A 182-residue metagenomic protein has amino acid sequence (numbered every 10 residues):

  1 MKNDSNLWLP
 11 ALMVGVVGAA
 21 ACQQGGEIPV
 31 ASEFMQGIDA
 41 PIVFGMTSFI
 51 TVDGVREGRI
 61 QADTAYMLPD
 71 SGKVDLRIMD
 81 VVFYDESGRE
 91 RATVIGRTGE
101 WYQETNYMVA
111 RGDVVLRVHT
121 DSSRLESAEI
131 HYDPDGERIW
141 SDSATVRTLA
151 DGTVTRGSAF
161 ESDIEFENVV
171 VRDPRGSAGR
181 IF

Functional and structural regions predicted by a protein language model:
M1-F182: Mature-chain termini and adjacent capping regions
